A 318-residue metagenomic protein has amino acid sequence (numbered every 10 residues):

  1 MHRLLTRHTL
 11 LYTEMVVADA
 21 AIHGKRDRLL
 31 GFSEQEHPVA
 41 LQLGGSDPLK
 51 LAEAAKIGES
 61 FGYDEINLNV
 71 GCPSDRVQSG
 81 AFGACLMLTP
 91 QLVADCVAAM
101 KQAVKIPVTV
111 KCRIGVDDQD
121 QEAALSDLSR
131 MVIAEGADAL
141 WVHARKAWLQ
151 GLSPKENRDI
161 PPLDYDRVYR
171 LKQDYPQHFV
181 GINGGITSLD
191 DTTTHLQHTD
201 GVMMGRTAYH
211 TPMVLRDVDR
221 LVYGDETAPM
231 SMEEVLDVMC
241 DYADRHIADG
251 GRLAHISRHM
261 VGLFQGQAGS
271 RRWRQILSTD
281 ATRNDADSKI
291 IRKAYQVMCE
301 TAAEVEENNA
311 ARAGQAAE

Functional and structural regions predicted by a protein language model:
M1-D64: Glycine-rich, positively charged N-terminal anion/phosphate-binding segment
R7-T9, F32-V39, G62-I66, V104-V108 (+3 more regions): Short, well-ordered coil/turn segments that N-cap beta-strands
T13, D64-S74, A134-A147, M204-A208: Non-cysteine beta-strand/loop elements that form the S-adenosyl-L-methionine
M15, L43-G45, V70, V110-I114 (+3 more regions): A cross-domain feature marking catalytic cores of carbohydrate-active enzymes and several ubiquitous metabolic/repair
V17-I22, G45-P48, G71-L86, K146-G151: Conserved radical SAM core fold
D75-L92, Q121-A123, G151-Y165, D225-E226: Glycine-rich tight-turn/loop motif centered on a GG-T
D95-A98, A103-K105, V116-D118, E122-A139 (+2 more regions): Alpha/beta catalytic cores of nucleotide-metabolism and tRNA/nucleoside-modifying enzymes
